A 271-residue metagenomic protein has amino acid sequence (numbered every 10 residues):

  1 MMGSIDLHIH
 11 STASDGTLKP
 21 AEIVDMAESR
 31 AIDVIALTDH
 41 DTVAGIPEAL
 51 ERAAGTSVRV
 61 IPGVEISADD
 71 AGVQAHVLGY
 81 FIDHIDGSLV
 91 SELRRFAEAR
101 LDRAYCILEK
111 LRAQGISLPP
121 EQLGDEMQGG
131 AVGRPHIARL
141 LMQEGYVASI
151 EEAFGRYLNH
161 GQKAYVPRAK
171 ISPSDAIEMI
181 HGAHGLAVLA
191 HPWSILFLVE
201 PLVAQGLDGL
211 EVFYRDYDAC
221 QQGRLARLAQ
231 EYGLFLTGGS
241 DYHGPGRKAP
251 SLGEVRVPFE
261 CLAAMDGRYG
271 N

Functional and structural regions predicted by a protein language model:
M1-V73, Y157-N159, D175-H181, L186-L189 (+5 more regions): An N-terminally biased module of ancient metal coordination in phosphate/nucleic-acid-related enzymes
S29, A113-G115, A249, E254: Intrinsically disordered, low-complexity regions
R52-E200, L262-Y269: Extended substrate/RNA-proximal surfaces in nucleic-acid metabolism proteins
S88, R247-A249: A short acidic, helix-capping loop that chelates divalent metal ions and anchors anionic groups
A249-N271: Short, basic/aromatic-enriched C-terminal tail that caps enzymatic domains
